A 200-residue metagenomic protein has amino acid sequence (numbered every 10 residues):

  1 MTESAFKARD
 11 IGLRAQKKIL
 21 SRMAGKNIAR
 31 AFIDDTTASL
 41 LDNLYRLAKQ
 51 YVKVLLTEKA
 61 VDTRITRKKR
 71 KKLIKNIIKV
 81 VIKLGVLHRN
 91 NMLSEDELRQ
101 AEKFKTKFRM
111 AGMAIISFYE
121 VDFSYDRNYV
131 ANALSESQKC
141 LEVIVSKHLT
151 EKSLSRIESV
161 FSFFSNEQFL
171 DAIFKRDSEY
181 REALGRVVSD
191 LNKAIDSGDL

Functional and structural regions predicted by a protein language model:
M1-D96, D122, C140-F174, S178 (+1 more regions): N-terminal amphipathic alpha-helical segments
K75-I78, I82, E102, T106-R109 (+1 more regions): Generic structural signal for well-ordered, non-transmembrane alpha-helical segments in soluble/cytosolic regions
V86-N132: Alpha-helical bundle/repeat cores within regulatory domains of eukaryotic proteins
K107-I115, S137-I144, L191, G198: Hydrophobic, repeat-rich solenoid/adaptor surfaces of innate immune receptors and signaling proteins
Y129-E136, E158-S162: Long amphipathic alpha-helical coiled-coil segments
E179, A183-L200: C-terminal helix/juxtamembrane-tail motif
